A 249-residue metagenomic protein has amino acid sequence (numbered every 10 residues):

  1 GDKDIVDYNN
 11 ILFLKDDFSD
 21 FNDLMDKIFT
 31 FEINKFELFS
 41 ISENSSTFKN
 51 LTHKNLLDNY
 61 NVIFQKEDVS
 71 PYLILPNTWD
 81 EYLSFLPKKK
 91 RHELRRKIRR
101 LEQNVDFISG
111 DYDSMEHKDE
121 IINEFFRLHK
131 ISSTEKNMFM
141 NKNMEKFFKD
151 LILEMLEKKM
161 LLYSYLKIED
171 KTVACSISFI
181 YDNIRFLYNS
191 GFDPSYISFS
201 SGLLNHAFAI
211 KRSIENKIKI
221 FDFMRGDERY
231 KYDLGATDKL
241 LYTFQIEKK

Functional and structural regions predicted by a protein language model:
G1-D2, S40-S198: A conserved beta-strand-loop-helix scaffold within acyl/acetyltransferase catalytic domains
G1-K66, D182-D238: Acyl-donor binding region in acyl/amide transferases
L240-Y242: A glycine-biased, small/acidic residue-tolerant capping/turn segment at secondary-structure junctions
K248: Catalytic-site neighborhood detector that most strongly recognizes the C-terminal catalytic loop/helix of tyrosine
